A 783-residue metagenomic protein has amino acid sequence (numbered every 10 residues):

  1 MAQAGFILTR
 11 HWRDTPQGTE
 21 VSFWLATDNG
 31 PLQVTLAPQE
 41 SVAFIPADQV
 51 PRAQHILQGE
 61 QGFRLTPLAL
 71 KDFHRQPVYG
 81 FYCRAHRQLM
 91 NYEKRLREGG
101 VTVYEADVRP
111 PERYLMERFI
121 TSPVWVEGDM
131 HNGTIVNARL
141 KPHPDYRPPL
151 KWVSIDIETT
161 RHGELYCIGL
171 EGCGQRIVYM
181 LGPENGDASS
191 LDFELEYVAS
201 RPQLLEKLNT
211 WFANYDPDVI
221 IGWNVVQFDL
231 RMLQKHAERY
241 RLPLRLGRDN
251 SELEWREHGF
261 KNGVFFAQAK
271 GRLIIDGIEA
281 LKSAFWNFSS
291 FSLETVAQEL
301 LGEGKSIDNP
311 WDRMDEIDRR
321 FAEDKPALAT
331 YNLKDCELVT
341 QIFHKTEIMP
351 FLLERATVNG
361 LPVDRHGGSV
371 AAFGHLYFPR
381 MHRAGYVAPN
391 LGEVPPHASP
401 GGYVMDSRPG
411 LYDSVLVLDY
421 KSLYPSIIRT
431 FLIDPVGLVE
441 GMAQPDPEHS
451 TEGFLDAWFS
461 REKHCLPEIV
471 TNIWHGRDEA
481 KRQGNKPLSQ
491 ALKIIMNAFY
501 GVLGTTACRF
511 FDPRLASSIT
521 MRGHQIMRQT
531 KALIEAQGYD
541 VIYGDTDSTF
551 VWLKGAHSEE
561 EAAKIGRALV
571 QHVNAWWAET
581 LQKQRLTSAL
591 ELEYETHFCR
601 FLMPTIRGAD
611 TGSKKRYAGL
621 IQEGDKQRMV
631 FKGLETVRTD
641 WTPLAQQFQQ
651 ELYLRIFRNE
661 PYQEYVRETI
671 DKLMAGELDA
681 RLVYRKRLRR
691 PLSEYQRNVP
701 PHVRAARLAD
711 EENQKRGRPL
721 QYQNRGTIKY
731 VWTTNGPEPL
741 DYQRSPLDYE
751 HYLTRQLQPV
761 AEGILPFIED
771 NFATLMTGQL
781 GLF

Functional and structural regions predicted by a protein language model:
M1-D216, L333-K334, L338-T357, L361-G401 (+5 more regions): DnaQ-like (DEDDh/DEDDy) 3′-5′ exonuclease domain used for proofreading and 3′-end trimming on nucleic acids
R13-T27, P31-Q33, L150, F343 (+8 more regions): DNA-dependent DNA polymerase catalytic subunits
I155, S189-E194, N214-V219, I278-E279 (+7 more regions): Glycine- and acidic
E164-L165, V225, L230-H236, I427-I428 (+2 more regions): A short acidic (Asp/Glu
S190-L195, A199, D216, L230 (+1 more regions): Active-site-proximal helix-loop-helix substrate-binding element of RNase H-like nuclease domains
L208-M232: Proline-aspartate-enriched helix->loop->beta-strand connector
R272, V296-L300, G304-R383, P487-I494 (+1 more regions): Mixed-charge, glycine-rich, non-catalytic linkers/tails in nucleic-acid processing enzymes
